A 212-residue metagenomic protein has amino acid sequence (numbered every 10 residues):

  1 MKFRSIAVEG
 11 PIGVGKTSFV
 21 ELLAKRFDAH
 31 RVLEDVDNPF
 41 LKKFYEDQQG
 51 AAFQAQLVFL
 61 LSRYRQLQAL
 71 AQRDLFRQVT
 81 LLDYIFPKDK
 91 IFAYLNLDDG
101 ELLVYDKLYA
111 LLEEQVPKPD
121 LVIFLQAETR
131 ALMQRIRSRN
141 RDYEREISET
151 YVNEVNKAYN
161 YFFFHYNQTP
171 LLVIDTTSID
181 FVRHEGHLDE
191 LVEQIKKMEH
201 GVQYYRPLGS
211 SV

Functional and structural regions predicted by a protein language model:
V8: Hydrophobic anchor at the beta1->P-loop junction of P-loop NTPases
P11: P-loop (Walker A) phosphate-binding loop of NTP-binding proteins
K16: Conserved lysine of the Walker
F19-V20: Post-Walker A alpha-helix
K25-S62: Conserved substrate/cofactor phosphate-moiety recognition/catalytic segment in nucleotide-dependent phosphotransferases
A55-P117: Glycine-rich phosphate-binding loop used to anchor ATP phosphates in small-molecule kinases, encompassing both
K90-N160: A glycine- and Lys/Arg-enriched "phosphate-lid" helix/loop adjacent to the NTP-binding pocket of small-molecule kinases
R137-R145, N153-V212: NTP-dependent small-molecule kinase module
